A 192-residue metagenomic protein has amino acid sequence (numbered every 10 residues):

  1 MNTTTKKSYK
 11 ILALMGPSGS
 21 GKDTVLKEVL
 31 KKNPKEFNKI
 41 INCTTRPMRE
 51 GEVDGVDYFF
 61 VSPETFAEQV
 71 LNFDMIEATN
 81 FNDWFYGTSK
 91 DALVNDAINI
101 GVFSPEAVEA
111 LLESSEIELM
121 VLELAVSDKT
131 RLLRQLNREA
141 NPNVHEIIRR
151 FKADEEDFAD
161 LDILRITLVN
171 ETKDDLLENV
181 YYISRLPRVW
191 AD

Functional and structural regions predicted by a protein language model:
N2-K6, L133-P142, A159-D192: NTP-dependent small-molecule kinase module
L14: Hydrophobic anchor at the beta1->P-loop junction of P-loop NTPases
P17: P-loop (Walker A) phosphate-binding loop of NTP-binding proteins
K22: Conserved lysine of the Walker
V25-L26: Post-Walker A alpha-helix
K31-K39: Post-Walker A helix-loop "phosphate-sensing" segment adjacent to the P-loop in P-loop NTPases
T44-N99, F103-P105: ATP-dependent small-molecule kinase phosphotransfer cores that center on conserved nucleotide phosphate-binding segments
I100-S104, S114-N137: Conserved phosphate-donor/acceptor-positioning beta-strand/loop module used by diverse small-molecule
